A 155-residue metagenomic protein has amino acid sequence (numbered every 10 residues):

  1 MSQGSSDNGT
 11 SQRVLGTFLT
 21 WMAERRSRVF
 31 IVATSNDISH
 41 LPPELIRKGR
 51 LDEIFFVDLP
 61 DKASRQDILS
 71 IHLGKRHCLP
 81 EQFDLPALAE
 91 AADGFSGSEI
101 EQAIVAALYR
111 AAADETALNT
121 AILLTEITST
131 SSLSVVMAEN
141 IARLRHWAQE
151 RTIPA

Functional and structural regions predicted by a protein language model:
M1-A89, F95: Walker A/P-loop NTP-binding motif of AAA+ ATPase domains
P86-I104, A113-A155: C-terminal engagement/docking regions of AAA+ P-loop ATPases
A107: C-terminal anion-handling pockets and recognition modules
